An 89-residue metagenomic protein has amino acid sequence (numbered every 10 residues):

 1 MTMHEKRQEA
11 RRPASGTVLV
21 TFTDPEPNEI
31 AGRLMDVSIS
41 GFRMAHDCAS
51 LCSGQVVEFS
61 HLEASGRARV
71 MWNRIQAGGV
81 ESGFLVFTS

Functional and structural regions predicted by a protein language model:
M1-S89: Structured alpha-helical
